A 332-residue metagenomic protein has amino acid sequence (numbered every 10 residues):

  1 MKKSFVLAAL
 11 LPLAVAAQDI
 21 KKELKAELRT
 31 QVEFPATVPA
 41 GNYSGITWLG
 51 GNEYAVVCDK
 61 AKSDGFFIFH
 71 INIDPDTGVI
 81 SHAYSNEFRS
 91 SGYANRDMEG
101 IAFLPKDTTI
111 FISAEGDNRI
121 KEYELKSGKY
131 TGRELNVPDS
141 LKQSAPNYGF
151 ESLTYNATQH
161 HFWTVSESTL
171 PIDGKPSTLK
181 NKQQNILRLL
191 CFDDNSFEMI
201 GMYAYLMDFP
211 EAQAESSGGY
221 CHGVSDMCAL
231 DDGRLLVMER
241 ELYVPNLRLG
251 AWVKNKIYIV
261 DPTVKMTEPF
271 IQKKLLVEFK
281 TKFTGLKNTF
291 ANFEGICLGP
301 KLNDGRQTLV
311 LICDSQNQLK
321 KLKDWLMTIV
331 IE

Functional and structural regions predicted by a protein language model:
M1-K21: Bacterial Sec-dependent N-terminal signal peptides
Q18-E332: Sequence/structural signature of beta-propeller domains
